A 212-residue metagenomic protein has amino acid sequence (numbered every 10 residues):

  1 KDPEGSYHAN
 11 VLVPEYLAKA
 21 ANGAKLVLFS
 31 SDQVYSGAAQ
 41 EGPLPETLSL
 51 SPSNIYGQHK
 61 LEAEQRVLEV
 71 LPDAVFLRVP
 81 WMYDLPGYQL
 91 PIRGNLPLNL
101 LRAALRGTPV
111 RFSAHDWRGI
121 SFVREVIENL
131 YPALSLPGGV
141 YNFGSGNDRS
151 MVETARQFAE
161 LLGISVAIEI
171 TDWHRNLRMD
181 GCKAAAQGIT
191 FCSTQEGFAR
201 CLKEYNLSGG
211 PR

Functional and structural regions predicted by a protein language model:
K1-V27, L61: NAD(P)-cofactor binding segment of oxidoreductase domains
Y7, V11, G42, L48-L61 (+3 more regions): Short-chain dehydrogenase/reductase
P14-E15, L61-L68, E128: Conserved active-site helix of classical SDR/Rossmann-fold NAD(P)-dependent CH-OH oxidoreductases
E15-S53: Conserved Rossmann-fold NAD(P)-dependent oxidoreductase catalytic core, especially the SDR/UDP-sugar
S30, S53, R78-P80, G144: Active-site beta-alpha turn of Rossmann-fold NAD(P)-dependent dehydrogenases/reductases
Q65-R118, E125: NAD(P)-dependent short-chain dehydrogenase/reductase
V126-L130, S135-R175, G181, G209-R212: Mid/C-terminal beta-alpha module of Rossmann-like enzyme folds, strongest in SDR-family dehydrogenases/epimerases
T194-R212: Amphipathic terminal alpha-helices
